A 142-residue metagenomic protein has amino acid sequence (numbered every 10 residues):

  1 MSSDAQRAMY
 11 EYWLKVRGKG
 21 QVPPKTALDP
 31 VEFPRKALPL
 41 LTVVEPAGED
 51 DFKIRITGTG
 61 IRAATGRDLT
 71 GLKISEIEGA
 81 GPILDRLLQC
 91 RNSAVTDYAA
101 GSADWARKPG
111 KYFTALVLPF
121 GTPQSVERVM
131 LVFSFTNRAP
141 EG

Functional and structural regions predicted by a protein language model:
M1-Y12, V16-K19, P24-G142: Sensory/regulatory domains in signal-transduction proteins
